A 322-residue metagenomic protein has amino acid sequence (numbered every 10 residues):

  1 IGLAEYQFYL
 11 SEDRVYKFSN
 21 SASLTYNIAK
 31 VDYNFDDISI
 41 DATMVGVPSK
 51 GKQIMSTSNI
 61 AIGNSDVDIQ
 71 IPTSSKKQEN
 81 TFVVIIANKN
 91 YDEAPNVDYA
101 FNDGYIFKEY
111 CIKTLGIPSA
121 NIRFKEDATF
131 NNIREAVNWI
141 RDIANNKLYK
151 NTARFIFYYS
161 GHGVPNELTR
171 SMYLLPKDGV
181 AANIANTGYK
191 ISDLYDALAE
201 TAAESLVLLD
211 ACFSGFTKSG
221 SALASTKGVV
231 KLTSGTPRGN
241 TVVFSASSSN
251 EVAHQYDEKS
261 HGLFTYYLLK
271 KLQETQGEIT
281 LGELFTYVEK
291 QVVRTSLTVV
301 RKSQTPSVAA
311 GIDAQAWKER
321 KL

Functional and structural regions predicted by a protein language model:
I1-L322: Cysteine endopeptidase catalytic domains of the caspase/legumain-like
